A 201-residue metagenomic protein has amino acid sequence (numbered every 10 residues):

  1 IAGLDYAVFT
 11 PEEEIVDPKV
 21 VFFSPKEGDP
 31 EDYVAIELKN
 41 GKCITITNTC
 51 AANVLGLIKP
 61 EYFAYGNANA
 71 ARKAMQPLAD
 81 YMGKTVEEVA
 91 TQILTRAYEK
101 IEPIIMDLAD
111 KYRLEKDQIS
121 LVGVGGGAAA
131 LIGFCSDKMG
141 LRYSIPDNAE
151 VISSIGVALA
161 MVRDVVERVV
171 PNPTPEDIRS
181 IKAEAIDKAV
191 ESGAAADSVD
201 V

Functional and structural regions predicted by a protein language model:
I1-V201: N-terminally biased helix-coil "hinge/interface" segments that flank
